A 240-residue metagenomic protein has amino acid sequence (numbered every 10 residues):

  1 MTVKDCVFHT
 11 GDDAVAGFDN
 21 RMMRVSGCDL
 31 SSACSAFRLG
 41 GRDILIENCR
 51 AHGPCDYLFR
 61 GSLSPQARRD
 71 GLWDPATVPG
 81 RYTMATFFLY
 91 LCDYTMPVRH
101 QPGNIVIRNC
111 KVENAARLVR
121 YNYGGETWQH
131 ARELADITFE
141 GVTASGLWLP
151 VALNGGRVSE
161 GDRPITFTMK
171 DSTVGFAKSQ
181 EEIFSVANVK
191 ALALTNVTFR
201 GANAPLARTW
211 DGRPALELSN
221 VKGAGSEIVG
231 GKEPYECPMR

Functional and structural regions predicted by a protein language model:
M1-D12, R21-S35, R42-R60, P65-A76 (+5 more regions): Right-handed parallel beta-helix
D13-D19, S35-G40, D56-Q66, L72 (+7 more regions): Glycine-rich beta-solenoid repeat tracts in large extracellular/virion proteins
